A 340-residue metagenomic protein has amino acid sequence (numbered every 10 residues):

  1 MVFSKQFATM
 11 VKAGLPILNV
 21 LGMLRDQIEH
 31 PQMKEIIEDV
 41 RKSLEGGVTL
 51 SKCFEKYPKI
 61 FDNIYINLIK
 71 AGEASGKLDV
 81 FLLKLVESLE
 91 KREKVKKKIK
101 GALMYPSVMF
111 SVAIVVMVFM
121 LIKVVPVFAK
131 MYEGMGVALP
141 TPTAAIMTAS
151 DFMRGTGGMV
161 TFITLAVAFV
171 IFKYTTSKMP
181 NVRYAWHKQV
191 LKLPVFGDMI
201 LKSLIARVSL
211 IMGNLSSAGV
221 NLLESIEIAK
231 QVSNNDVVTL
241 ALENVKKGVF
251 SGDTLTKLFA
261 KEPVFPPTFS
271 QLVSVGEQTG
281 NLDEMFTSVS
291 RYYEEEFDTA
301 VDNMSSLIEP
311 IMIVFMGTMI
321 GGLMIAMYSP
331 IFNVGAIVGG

Functional and structural regions predicted by a protein language model:
M1-K98, I200-L307: Glycine- and small-hydrophobic-enriched helix-loop-helix hairpins
V2, K123, A144, M159-A166 (+4 more regions): Generic recognition of short, well-ordered alpha-helical interface segments
Q6, A13, D26, S43 (+9 more regions): Alpha-helical transmembrane segments
G14, L103, P194, G219 (+1 more regions): Conserved functional loop/turn residues at catalytic and ligand-binding sites
G47, F128, P194: Conserved hydrophobic/aromatic pocket- or pore-lining residues that grip, position, or stack substrates in active sites
V95-Y174, E295-G340: Bilayer-spanning, highly hydrophobic alpha-helical transmembrane segments
V137-I146, Y184-K202: Membrane-cytosol interface motif
M159-K178, N214-Q231: Alpha-helical membrane-embedding segments and immediately adjacent membrane-interface amphipathic helices
